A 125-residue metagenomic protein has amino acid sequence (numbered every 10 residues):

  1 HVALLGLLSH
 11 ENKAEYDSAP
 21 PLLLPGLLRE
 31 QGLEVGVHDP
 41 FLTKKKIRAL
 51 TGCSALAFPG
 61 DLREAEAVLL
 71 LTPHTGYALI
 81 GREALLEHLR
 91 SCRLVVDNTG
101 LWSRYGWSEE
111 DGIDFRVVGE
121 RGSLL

Functional and structural regions predicted by a protein language model:
H1-L125: Structural/interface elements that position substrates and couple domains in central-metabolism enzymes
